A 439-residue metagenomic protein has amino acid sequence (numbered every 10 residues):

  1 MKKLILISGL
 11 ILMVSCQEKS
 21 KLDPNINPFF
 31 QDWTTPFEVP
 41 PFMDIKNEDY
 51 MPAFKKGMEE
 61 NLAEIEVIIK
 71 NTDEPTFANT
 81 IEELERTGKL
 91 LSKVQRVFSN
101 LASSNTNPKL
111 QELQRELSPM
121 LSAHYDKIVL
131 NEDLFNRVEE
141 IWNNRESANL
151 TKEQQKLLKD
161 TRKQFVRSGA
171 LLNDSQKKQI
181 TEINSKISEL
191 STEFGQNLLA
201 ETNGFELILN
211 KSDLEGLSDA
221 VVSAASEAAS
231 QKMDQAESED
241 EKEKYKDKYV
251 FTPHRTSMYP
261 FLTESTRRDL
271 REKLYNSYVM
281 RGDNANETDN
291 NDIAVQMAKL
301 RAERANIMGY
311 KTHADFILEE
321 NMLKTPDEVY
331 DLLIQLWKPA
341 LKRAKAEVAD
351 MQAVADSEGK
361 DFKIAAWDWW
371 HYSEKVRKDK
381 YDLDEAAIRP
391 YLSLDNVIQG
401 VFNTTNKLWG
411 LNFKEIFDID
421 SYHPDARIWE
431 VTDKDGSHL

Functional and structural regions predicted by a protein language model:
M1-L4: Positively charged n-region of N-terminal signal peptides that target proteins for export
L6-G9: Sec-dependent N-terminal signal peptides
L12-S15: C-terminal motif of bacterial Sec signal peptides marking the signal peptidase cleavage site
Q17-K19: Sec-dependent signal peptide cleavage junction
K21-A225, K232-D234: N-terminal helix-rich structural modules
T34-D49, F98-L117, E139-E182, V250-D292 (+3 more regions): Short His/Asp/Glu-rich catalytic/ion-coordination signatures at enzyme active sites or charged loops
G57-E66, L113-I128, I187-L198, E206-I208 (+5 more regions): Charged, low-complexity, helix-prone segments enriched in Lys/Glu/Asp/Gln
L157, K186-E189, Q196, A200-F251 (+2 more regions): Active-site-proximal, well-structured secondary-structure segments within enzyme catalytic domains
